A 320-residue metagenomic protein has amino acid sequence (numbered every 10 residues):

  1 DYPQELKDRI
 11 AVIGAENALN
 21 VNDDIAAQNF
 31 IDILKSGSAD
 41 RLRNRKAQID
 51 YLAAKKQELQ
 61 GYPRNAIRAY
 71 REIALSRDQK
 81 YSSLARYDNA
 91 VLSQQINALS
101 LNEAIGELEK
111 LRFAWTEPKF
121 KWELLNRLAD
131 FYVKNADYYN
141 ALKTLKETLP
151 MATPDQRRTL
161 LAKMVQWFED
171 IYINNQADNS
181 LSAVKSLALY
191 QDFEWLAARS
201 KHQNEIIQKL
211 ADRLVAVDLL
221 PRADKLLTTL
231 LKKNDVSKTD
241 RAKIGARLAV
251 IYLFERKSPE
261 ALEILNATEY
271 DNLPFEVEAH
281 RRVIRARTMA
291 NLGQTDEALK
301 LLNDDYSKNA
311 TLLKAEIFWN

Functional and structural regions predicted by a protein language model:
D1-N320: Acidic, polar-rich low-complexity tracts and alpha-helical solenoid repeat scaffolds
